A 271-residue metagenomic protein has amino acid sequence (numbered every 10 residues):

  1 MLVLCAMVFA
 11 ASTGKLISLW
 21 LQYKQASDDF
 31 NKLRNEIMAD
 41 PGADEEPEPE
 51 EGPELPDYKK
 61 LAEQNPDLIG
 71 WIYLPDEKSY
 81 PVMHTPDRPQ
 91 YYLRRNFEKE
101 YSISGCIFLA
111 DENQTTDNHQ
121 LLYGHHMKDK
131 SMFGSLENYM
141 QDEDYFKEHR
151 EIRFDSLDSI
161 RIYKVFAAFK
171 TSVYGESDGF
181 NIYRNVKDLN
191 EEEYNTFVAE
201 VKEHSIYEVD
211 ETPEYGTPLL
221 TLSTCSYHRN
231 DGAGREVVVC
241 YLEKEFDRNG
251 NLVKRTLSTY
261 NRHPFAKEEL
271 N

Functional and structural regions predicted by a protein language model:
M1-A6: N-terminal Sec-pathway targeting helices
F9-N271: Solvent-exposed, non-transmembrane regions of membrane-associated and secreted proteins
